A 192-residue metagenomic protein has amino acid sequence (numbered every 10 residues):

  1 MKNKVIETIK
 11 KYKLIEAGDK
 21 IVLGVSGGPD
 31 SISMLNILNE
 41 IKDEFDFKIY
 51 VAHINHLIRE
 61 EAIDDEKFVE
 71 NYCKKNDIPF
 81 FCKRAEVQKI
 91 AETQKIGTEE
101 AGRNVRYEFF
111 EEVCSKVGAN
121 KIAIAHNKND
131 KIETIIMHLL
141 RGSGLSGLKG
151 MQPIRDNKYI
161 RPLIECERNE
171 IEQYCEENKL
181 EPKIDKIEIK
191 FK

Functional and structural regions predicted by a protein language model:
M1-V25, P29-K192: Core alpha/beta nucleotide-donor-binding catalytic domains of modification enzymes
